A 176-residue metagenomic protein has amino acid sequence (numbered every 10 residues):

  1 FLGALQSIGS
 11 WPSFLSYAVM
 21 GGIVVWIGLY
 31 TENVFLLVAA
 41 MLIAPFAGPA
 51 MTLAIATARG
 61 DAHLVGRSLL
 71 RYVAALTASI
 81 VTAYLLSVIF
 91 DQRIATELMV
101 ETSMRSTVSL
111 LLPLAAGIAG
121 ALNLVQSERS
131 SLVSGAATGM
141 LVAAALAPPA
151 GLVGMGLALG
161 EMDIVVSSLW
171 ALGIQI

Functional and structural regions predicted by a protein language model:
F1-L2, F14, G28-L29, A95-E97 (+1 more regions): Short amphipathic alpha-helical segments, especially helix-boundary/capping motifs
L2, T52-H63, A121-S131: C-terminal ends of transmembrane helices
L2-A4, S103-M104: Short charge-dense sequence patches
G3-S13, A136-L141: Short, amphipathic, aromatic/basic-enriched membrane-interface segments that mark the entry/exit of transmembrane
S7-S87: Core alpha-helical transmembrane segments of integral membrane proteins
L70-I176: Generic detector of multi-pass transmembrane helix bundles and their immediately adjacent loops in polytopic membrane
